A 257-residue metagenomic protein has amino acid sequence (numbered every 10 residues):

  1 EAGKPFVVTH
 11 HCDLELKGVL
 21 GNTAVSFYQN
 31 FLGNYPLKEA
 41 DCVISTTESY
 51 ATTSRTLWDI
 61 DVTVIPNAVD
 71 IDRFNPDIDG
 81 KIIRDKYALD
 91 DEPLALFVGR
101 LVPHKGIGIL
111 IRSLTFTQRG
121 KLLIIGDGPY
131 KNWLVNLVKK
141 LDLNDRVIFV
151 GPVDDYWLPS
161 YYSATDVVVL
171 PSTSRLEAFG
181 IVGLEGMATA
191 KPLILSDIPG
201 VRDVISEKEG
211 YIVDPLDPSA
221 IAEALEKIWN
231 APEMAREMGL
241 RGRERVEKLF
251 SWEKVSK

Functional and structural regions predicted by a protein language model:
S26-C42: Membrane-proximal helix-turn-helix segments that form the acceptor-binding/catalytic region of lipid-linked
P36-L37, P152-V153, S160-T165: Short alpha-helical donor nucleotide-sugar binding micro-motif in glycosyltransferases
D41, S163-A178, K191: Acidic donor-binding loop of glycosyltransferase active sites
S49, A68: Carbohydrate-associated surface elements
P93-F116, P129-V135, S219: A conserved mid-protein helix/loop that constitutes part of the nucleotide-sugar donor-binding site
V135-V153: Nucleotide-activated donor-binding/catalytic signature segment of Leloir-type glycosyltransferases, i.e., the conserved
A188, P192-L195: Short hydrophobic beta-strand element within catalytic cores of glycosyltransferases and related nucleotide-activated
E207, Y211-P218, K227-E233: Conserved acidic donor-binding segment of nucleotide-sugar-dependent glycosyltransferases
